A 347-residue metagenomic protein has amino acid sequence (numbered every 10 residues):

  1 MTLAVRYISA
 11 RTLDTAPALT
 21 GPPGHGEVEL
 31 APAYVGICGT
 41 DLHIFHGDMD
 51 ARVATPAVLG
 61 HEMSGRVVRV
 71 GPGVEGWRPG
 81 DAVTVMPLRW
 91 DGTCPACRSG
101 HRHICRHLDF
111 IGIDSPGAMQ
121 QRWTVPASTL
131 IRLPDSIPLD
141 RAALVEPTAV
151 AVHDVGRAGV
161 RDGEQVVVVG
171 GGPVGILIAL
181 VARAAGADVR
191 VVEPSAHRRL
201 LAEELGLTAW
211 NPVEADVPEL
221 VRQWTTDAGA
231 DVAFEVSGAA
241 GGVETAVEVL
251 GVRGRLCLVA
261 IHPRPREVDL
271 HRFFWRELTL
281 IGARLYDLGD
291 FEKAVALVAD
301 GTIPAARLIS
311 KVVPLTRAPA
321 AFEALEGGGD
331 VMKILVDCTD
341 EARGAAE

Functional and structural regions predicted by a protein language model:
M1, E244-E248, L288-E347: C-terminal hydrophobic helical "lid"/dimerization subdomain of Rossmann-like NAD(P)H-dependent oxidoreductases
S9, A33-Y34, P72, L88 (+3 more regions): Short, surface-exposed secondary-structure boundary micro-motifs
G21-V35, M49-P95, P134-S136: Glycine-rich beta-strand-centered segment in the early N-terminal region that forms part of a ligand/cofactor-binding
D48, S195, H262, Y286: Residues in the short beta-alpha loop(s) of Rossmann-like NAD(P)-binding domains
E62, D81-A82, A96, R122 (+3 more regions): Residue-level marker of beta-strand positions
R89-V169, A306: NAD(P)H dinucleotide-binding glycine-rich loop of Rossmann-like/cofactor-binding domains, especially the beta1-alpha1
I137-E214: Mid-domain Rossmann-like dinucleotide-binding core that forms the NAD(H)/NADP(H) cofactor-binding site
A158, L200, T208-T279, A346: Glycine-rich cofactor phosphate-binding loops and adjacent beta1-alpha1 units of small-molecule cofactor enzyme domains
